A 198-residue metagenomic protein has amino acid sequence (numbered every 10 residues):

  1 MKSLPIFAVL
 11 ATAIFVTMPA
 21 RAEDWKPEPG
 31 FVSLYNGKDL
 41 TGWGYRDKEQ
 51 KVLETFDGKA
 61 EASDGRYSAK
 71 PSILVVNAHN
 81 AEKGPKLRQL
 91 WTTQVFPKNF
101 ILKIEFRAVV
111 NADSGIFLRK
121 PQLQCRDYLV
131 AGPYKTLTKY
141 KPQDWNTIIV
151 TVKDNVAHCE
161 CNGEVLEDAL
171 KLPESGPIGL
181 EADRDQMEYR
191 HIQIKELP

Functional and structural regions predicted by a protein language model:
M1-P5: Positively charged n-region of N-terminal signal peptides that target proteins for export
F7-F15: Bacterial N-terminal signal peptides
A20-P198: Carbohydrate-interacting regions of secretory-pathway proteins
